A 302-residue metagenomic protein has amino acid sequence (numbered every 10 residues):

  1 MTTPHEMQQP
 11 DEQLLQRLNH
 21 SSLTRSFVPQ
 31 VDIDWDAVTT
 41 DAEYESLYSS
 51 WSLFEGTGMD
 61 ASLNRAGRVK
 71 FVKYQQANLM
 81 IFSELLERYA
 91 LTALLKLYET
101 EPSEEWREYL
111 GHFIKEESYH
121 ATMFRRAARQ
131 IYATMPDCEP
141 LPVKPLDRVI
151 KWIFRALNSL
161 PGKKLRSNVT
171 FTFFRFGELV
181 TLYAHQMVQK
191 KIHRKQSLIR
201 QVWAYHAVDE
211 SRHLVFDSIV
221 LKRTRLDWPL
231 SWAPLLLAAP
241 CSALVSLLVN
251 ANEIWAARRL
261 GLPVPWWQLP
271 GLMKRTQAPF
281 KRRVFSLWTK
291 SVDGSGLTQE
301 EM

Functional and structural regions predicted by a protein language model:
M1-E108, R129-N168, L237-M302: Terminal targeting/low-complexity segments that flank the catalytic cores of oxidoreductases
S49-S52, Q201-A204, D209-T224: Generic detector of solvent-exposed, compositionally biased contiguous segments
K73-M80, E104-Y119, V169-F173, Q196-S211 (+1 more regions): Alpha-helical scaffold segments that form or flank carboxylate-/histidine-based iron centers
S83-E87, F113-A128, V149-I150, F174-H185 (+1 more regions): Alpha-helical transition-metal enzyme core signature, strongest for iron centers
L94-Y98, G111, Q186-K190, A204 (+2 more regions): Amphipathic alpha-helical segments within well-ordered protein domains
E99-T100, K191-R194, L226-D227: Solenoid-like repeat scaffolds
I150-V208: Loop-centered beta-sheet repeat module
S218-A243: Extended amphipathic alpha-helical segments with heptad-repeat/coiled-coil character used for oligomerization, fusion
